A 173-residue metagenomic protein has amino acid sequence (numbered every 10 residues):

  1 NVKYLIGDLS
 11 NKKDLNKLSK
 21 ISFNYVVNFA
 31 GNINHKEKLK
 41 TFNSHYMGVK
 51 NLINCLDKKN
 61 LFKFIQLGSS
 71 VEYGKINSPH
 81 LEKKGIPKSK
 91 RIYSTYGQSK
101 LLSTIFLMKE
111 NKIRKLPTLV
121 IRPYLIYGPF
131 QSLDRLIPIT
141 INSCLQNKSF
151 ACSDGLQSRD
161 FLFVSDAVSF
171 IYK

Functional and structural regions predicted by a protein language model:
I6-S44, K58: NAD(P)H-binding glycine-rich loop region in Rossmannoid oxidoreductase-like domains and their noncatalytic homologs
N11, Y25, G48-N51, K63 (+2 more regions): Conserved cofactor-binding/catalytic machinery of classical short-chain dehydrogenase/reductase
N28, N51-Y93: Conserved Rossmann-fold NAD(P)-dependent oxidoreductase catalytic core, especially the SDR/UDP-sugar
I33-F42, K75-H80, S132, G155: Conserved catalytic-core motifs of eukaryotic protein kinase domains, centered on the activation segment
N34-K50, K84-S89: Short alpha-helical oligomerization interface
G48, L52-L56, F106-L107, F170: Hydrophobic positions on the long internal alpha-helix of Rossmann-like NAD(P)-dependent oxidoreductase domains
S78, L101, I105-D160, V164-Y172: NAD(P)-dependent short-chain dehydrogenase/reductase
T95-S99: Active-site helix of classical SDR
